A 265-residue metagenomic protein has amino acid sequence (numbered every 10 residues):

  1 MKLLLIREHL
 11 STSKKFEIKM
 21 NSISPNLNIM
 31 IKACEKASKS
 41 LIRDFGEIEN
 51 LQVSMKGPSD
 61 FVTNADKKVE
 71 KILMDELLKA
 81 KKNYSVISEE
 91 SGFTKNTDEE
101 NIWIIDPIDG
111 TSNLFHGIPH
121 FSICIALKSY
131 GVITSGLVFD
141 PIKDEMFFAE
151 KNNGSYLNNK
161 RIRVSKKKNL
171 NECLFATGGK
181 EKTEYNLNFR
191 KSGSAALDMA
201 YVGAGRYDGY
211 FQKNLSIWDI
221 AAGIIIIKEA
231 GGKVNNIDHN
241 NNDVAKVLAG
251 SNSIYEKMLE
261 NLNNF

Functional and structural regions predicted by a protein language model:
L3, S13-I108, E260-N263: N-terminal subdomain of lithium-sensitive/metallo-dependent phosphomonoesterases centered on the IMPase/IPPase/PAP
L41, D66, L77, T111 (+6 more regions): Residue-level signal for inorganic ion chemistry
T97-Y156: DPxDG-like acidic metal-binding loop motif
L157-R161: A structural micro-motif at secondary-structure boundaries
R163-F265: An extended, acidic
